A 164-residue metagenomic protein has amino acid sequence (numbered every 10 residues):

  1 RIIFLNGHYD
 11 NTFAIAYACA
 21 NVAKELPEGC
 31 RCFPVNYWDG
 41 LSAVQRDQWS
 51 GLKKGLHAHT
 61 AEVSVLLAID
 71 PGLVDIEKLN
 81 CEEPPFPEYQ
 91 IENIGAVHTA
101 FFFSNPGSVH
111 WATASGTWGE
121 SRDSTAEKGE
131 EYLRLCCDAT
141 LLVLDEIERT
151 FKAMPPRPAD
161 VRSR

Functional and structural regions predicted by a protein language model:
R1-R164: Extended, histidine- and acidic-residue-enriched regions that form the cofactor-binding/catalytic faces
